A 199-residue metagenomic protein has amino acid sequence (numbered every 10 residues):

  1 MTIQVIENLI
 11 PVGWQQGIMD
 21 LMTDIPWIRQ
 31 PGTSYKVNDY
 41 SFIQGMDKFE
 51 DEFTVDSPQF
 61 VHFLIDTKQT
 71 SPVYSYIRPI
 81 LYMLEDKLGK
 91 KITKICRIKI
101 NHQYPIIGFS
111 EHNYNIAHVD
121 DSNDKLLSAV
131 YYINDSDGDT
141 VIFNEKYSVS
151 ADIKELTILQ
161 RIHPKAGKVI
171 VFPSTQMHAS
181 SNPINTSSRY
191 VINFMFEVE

Functional and structural regions predicted by a protein language model:
M1-I92: Non-heme Fe(II)/2-oxoglutarate
T70-E199: Catalytic core of non-heme Fe(II) oxygenases with the double-stranded beta-helix
